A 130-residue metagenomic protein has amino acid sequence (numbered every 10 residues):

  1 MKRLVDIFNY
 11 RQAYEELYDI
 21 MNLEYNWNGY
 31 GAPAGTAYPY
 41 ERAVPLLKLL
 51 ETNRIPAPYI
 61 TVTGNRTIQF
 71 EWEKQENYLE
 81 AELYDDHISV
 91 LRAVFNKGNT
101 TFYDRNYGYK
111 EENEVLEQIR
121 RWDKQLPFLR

Functional and structural regions predicted by a protein language model:
M1-Y59, V90-R130: Eukaryotic low-complexity, non-globular regulatory regions
Y40-D85: Amphipathic, interaction-prone secondary-structure segments
